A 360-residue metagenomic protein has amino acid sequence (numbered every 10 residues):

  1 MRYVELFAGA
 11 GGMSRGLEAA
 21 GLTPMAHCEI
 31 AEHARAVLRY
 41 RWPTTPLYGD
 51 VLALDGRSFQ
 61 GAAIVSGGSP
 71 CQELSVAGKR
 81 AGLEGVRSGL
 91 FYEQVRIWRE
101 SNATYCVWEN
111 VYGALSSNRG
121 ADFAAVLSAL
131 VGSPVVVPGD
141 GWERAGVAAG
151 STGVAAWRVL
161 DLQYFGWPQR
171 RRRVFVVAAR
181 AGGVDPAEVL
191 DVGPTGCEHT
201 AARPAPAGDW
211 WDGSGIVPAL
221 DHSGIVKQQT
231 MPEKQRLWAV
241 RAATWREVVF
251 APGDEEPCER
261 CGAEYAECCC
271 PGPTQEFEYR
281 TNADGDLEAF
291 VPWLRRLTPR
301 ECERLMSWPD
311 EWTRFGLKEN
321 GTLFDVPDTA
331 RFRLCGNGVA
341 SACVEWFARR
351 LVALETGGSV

Functional and structural regions predicted by a protein language model:
Y3-L52: SAM cofactor-binding core of SAM-dependent methyltransferases, primarily the Rossmann-like beta-alpha-beta module
G12, L90-E93, C343: Well-ordered alpha-helical segments embedded in enzymatic catalytic cores
R39-Q72: Short, structured active-site "lid" loops
L54-I64, L74-R260, C269-A289, W293-R295: Class I S-adenosyl-L-methionine
Y265-A266: Cys/His-rich microdomains that often coordinate metals
F290-D325: FAD-binding beta-loop-beta segment adjacent to the flavin cofactor pocket
P327-R333: Short pre-catalytic strand/loop immediately N-terminal to key active-site residues, enriched for Gly-Thr
